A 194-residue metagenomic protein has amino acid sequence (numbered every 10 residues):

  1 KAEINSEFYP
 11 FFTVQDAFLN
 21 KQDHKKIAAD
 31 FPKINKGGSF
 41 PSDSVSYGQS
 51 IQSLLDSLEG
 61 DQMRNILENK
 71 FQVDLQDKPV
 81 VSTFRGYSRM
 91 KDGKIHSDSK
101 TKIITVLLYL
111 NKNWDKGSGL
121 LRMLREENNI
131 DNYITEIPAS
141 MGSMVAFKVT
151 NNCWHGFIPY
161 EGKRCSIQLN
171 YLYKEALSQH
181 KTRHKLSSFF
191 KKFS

Functional and structural regions predicted by a protein language model:
K1-A146, T150-S194: Fe(II)/2-oxoglutarate oxygenase catalytic core
